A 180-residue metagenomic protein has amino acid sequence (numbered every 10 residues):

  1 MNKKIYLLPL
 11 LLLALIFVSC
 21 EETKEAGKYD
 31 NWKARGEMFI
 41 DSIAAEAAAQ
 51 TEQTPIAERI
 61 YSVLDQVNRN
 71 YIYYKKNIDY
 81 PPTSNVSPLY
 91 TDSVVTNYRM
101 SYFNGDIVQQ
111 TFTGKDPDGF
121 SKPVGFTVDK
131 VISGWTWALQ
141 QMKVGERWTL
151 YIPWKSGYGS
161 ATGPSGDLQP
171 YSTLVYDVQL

Functional and structural regions predicted by a protein language model:
N2-I5, C20-L180: Cross-family detector of peptidyl-prolyl cis-trans isomerase
Y6-L12: Sec-dependent N-terminal signal peptides
L12-L13, K24: Extreme N-terminal targeting and regulatory segments of eukaryotic proteins
